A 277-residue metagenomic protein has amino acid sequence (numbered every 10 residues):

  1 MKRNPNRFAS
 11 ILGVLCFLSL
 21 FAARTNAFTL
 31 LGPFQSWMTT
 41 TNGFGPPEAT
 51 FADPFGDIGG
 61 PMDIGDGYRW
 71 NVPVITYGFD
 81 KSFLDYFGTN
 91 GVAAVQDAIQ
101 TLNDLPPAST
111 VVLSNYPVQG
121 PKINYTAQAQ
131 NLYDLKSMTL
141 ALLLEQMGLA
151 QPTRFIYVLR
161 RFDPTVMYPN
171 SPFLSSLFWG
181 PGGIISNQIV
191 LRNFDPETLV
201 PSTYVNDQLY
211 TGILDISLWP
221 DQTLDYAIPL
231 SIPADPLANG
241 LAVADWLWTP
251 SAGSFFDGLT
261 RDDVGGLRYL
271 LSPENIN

Functional and structural regions predicted by a protein language model:
M1-K2, A27: Initiator methionine at the very start of the polypeptide chain
K2-L12: Bacterial N-terminal signal peptides that target proteins for export
I11-L20: Bacterial N-terminal signal peptides
A23-N277: Zinc-dependent metalloendopeptidases
